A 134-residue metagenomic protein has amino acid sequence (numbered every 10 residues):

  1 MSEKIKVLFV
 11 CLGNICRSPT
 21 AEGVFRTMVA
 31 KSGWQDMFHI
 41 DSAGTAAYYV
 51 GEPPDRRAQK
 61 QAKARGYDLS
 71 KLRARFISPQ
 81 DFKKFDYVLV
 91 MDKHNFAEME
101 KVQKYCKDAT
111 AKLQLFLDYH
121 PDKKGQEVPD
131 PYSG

Functional and structural regions predicted by a protein language model:
S2-K84: Conserved active-site segments centered on acidic
S18, D92-K93: Helix N-cap/beta->alpha junction signal
P53, V90-M91: Short alpha-helix boundary/capping motifs
Y87, K93-G134: Phosphate-binding/catalytic loops
